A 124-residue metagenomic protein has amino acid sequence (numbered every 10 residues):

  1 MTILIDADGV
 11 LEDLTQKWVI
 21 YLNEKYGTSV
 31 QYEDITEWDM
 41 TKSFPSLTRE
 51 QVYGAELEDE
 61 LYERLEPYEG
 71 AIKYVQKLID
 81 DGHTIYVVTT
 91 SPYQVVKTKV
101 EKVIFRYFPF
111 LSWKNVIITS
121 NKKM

Functional and structural regions predicted by a protein language model:
M1-Q51: Active-site neighborhood of HAD-like aspartate-dependent phosphohydrolases
S43-E58, G82-I85: Short, basic/glycine-rich phosphate-binding loops at helix/coil junctions that contact nucleotide phosphates
Y62-P67, A71-I104: Substrate-recognition element of Asp-dependent hydrolases with the DxDx(T/V) motif
Y86-Y93, E101, Y107-M124: A short, structured active-site edge motif that brings together acidic residues
